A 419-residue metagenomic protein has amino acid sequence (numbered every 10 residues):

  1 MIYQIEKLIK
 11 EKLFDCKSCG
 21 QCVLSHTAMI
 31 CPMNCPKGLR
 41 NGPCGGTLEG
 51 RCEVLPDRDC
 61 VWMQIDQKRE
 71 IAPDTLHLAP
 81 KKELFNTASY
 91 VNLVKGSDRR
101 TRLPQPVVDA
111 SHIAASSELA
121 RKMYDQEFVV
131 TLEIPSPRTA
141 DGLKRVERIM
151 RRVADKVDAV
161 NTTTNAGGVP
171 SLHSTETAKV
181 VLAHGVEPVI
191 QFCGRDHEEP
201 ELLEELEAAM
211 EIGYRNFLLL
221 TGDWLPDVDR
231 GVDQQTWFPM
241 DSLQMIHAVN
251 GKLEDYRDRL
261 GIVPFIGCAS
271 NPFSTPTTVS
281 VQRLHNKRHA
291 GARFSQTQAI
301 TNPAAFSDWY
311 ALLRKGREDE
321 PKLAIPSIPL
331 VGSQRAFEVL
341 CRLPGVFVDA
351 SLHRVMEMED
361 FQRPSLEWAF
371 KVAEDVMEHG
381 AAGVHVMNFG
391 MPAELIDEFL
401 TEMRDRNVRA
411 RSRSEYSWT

Functional and structural regions predicted by a protein language model:
M1-I30, K37-G42, G46-H112, T419: Iron-sulfur (Fe-S) cluster-binding modules
I5, N86-L132, T139, E254-L260 (+1 more regions): N-terminal amphipathic alpha-helix/helix-capping segment at the start of soluble metabolic enzymes
V108-I113, G222, T236-R259, A269-S274 (+3 more regions): Active-site pocket-lining/capping segments in soluble small-molecule metabolic enzymes
A110, V129-K144, P188-P200, P264-V279 (+1 more regions): Active-site mouth loops of central-metabolism enzymes
S117, D141-L143, G168-V180, E198-E204 (+5 more regions): Active-site-adjacent beta->alpha loops and helix N-cap segments on the catalytic face of soluble alpha/beta enzymes
V130-S136, D158-T162, P188-F192, F217-L219 (+5 more regions): Hydrophobic faces of well-ordered beta-strands that scaffold small-molecule active sites in alpha/beta enzyme cores
T139-R152, S174, P200-L206, P276-N286 (+1 more regions): Short, acidic/polar
E199-E211, T278-R288, A311, Q334-V339 (+2 more regions): Catalytic cores of alpha/beta
